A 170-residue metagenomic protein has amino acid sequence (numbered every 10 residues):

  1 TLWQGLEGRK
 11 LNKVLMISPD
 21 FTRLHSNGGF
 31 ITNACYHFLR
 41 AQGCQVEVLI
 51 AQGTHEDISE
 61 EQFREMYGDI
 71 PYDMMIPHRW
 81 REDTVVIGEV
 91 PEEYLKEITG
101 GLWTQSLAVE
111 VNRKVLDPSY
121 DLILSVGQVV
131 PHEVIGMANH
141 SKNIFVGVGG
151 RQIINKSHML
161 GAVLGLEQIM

Functional and structural regions predicted by a protein language model:
T1, I17-T22, E92-E97: Acidic/glycine-enriched edge-of-secondary-structure segments
L2-L15, R40-Q42, P118-S119: Glycine-rich phosphate/diphosphate-binding loops that line cofactor/substrate pockets in enzymes
K13-H25, E47-G53, I123-S125: Short glycine-rich or small-residue beta-strand-to-loop segments that form or flank ligand, phosphate, metal/Fe-S
R23-G43: Histidine-anchored nucleotide/phosphate-binding helix
H25-F30, I58-E61, I135-G136: A short acidic (Asp/Glu
I31-N33, F63-Y67, N139-K142: Short secondary-structure boundary/capping segments
E47-E97: Long, charge-dense
I76-M170: Conserved, well-structured core segments that form the ligand-binding/active-site neighborhood of functional domains
